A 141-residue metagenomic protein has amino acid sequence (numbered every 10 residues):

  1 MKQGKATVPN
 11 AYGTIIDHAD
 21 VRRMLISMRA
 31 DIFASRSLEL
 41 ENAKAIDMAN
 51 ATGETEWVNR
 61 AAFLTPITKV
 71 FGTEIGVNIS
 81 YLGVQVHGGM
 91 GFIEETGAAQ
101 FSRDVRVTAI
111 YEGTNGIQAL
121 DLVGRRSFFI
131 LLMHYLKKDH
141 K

Functional and structural regions predicted by a protein language model:
M1-K141: Flavin-dependent oxidoreductase catalytic core characteristic of acyl-CoA dehydrogenase/oxidase-like enzymes
